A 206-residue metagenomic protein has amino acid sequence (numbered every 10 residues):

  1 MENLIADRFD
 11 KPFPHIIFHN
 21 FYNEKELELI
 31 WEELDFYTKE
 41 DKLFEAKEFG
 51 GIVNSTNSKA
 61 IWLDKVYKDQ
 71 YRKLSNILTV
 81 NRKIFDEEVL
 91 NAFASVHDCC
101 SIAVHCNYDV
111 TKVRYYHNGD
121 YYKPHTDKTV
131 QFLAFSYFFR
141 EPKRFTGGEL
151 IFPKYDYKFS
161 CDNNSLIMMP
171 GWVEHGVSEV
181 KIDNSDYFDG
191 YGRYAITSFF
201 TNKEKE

Functional and structural regions predicted by a protein language model:
E2-H97: Non-heme Fe(II)/2-oxoglutarate
L34, F93, F139, F200-N202: Short beta-strand segments enriched in hydrophobic/aromatic residues within well-folded beta-rich domains
S95-T111: A short coil-to-beta-strand element that immediately follows conserved catalytic motifs
T111-V113, F135-Y137, I196-F200: A structural signal for short, well-ordered beta-strand segments
K112-K128: Conserved short histidine dyad/triad with adjacent acidic residue
H125, F132-F139: A contiguous pocket-lining binding segment that forms or flanks enzyme active sites
V130-Q131, E141-E206: Catalytic core of Fe(II)/2-oxoglutarate
